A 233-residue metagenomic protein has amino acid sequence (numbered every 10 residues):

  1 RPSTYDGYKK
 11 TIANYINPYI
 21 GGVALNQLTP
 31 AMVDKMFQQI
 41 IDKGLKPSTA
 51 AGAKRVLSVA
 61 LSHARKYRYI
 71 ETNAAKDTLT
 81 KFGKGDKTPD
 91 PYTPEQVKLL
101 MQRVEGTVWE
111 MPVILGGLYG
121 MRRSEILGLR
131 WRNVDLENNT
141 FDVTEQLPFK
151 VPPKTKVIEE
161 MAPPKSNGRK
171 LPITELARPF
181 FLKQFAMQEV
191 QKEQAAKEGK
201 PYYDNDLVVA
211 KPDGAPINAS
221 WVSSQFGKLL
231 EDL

Functional and structural regions predicted by a protein language model:
R1-Y69, D86, A215-V222, K228 (+1 more regions): N-terminal core-binding DNA-recognition domain of tyrosine site-specific recombinases/integrases
S3, M101, T140-D142, E159-K183 (+1 more regions): C-terminal catalytic core of Y-nucleophile DNA break-rejoin enzymes
L28, K81-G83, T144-Q146, L176 (+1 more regions): Generic beta-structure capping elements
P47, A51-R55, K66, I70-L129 (+5 more regions): Basic, Lys/Arg- and aromatic-enriched nucleic-acid-binding interface segment
K84, L147-F149, R178-P179, M187-V190 (+1 more regions): Active-site/binding-pocket entry motifs
N133: Phosphate-binding active sites in nucleotide-utilizing proteins
P148-A162: Mixed-charge, low-complexity intrinsically disordered segments
M187-K200: C-terminal/domain-terminus segments
